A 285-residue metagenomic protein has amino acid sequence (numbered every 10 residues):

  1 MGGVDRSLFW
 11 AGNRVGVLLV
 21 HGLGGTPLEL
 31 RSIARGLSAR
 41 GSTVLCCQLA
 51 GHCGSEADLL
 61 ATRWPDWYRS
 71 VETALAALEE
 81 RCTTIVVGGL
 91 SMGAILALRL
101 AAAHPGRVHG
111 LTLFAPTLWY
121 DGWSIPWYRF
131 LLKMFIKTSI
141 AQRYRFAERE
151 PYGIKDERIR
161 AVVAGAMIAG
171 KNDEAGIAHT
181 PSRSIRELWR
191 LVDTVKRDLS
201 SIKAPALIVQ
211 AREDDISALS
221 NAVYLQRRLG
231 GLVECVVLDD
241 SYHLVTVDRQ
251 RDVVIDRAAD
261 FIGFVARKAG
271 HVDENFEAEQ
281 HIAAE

Functional and structural regions predicted by a protein language model:
G3, T180-D198: Active-site nucleophile elbow and catalytic-triad environment of alpha/beta-hydrolase enzymes
G24-A34: The serine-hydrolase catalytic nucleophile loop
A34-E56: Conserved alpha/beta-hydrolase
R69-V86: Conserved acidic catalytic loop of the alpha/beta-hydrolase fold
M92, R99, A103-A178: Alpha/beta-hydrolase-fold enzymes
S201-I202, I208-Q210, D214: Short beta-strand/loop motif that positions the catalytic acidic residue of the alpha/beta-hydrolase fold
D215-N221: Conserved alpha/beta-hydrolase "acid-adjacent" motif
L232-E285: Catalytic active-site module of serine/aspartate enzymes centered on a nucleophile-bearing elbow/loop
